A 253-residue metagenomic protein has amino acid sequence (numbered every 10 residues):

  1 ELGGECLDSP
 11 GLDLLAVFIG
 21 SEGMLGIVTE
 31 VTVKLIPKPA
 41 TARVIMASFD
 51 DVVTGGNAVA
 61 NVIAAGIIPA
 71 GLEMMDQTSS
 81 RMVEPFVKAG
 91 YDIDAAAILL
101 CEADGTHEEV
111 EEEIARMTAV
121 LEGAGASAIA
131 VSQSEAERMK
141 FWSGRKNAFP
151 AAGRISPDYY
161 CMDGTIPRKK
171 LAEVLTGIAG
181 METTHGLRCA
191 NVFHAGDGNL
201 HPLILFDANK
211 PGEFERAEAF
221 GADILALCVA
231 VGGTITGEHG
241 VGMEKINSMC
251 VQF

Functional and structural regions predicted by a protein language model:
E1-E73: FAD-binding subdomain of flavoenzyme oxidoreductases
G3, D51, D92-G105: Phosphate/diphosphate-binding loops
E22, D104-T106, A208-N209: Short loop segments at secondary-structure junctions
V31-V33, A47, C101, G164 (+1 more regions): Preference for bulky hydrophobic residues occupying beta-strand positions in well-ordered beta-sheet regions
L35, D51, D76-S79, A103-H107 (+1 more regions): Glycine-rich beta-alpha junction loops
L35-F49, L99-D104, E137-R145: Short N-terminal helix-initiation segments at or just after the protein's N-terminus
G71, R81-V83: Solvent-exposed beta-strand/loop surfaces of large extracellular or lumenal domains
M75-Q77, P85-I98, V110-F253: Conserved glycine-rich FAD pyrophosphate-binding loop
